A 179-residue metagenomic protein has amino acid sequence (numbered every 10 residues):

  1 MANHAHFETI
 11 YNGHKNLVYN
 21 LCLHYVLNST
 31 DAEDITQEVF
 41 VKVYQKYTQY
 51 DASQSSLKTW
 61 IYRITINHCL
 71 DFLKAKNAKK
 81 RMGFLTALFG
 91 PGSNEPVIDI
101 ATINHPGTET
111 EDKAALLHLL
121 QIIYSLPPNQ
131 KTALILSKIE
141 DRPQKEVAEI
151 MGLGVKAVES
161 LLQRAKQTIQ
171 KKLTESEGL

Functional and structural regions predicted by a protein language model:
M1-N20, H24, E33, Y44: A short, charge-rich alpha-helical start-of-domain segment used by transcription regulators
G13-N16, H24-Y25, L120, Y124-S125 (+1 more regions): Short helix-capping/turn signature of helix-turn-helix
N20, D34-V41, S55-N67: Structural recognition of an alpha-helix C-terminal capping motif at a helix-to-coil junction
V39, I64, L134, V147-A148 (+1 more regions): Hydrophobic positions on the alpha-helical face of helix-turn-helix-like DNA-binding modules
F40-Q54, A75-K76: Sigma70-family region 2
I66-F84: Arg/Lys-rich amphipathic alpha helix in sigma70-family domain 2
K79-E109, P143: Internal acidic/polar
Q130, I139, Q144-E175: DNA-recognition helix of helix-turn-helix
